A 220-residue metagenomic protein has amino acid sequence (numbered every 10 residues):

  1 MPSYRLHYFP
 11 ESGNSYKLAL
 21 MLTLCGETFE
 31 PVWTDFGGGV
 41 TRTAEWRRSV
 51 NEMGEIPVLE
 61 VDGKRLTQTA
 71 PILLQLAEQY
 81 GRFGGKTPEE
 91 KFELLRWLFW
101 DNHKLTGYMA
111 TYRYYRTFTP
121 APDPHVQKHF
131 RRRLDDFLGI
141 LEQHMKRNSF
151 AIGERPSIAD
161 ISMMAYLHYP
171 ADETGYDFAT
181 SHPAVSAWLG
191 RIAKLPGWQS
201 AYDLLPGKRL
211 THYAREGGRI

Functional and structural regions predicted by a protein language model:
M1-K128, I220: GST-like domain detector, emphasizing the conserved glutathione-binding G-site in the N-terminal thioredoxin-like
F9, D35, I158, L205-K208: Short, solvent-exposed turn/loop segments enriched in Gly/Ser/Thr/Pro and often Arg
M21, A77, Y166-L167, Y202: Active-site-flanking alpha-helical
M53, Q79, R147-N148, L195: Structured helix-beta-strand junction loops
P71, A184, G197: Residue-level recognition of oxygen-bearing side chains
E89, W97-K194: GST-like fold's C-terminal all-alpha helical module
L195, S200-A201: A late-sequence structural motif
L205-I220: Acidic/histidine-enriched, glycine/proline-rich intrinsically disordered or flexible terminal extensions
